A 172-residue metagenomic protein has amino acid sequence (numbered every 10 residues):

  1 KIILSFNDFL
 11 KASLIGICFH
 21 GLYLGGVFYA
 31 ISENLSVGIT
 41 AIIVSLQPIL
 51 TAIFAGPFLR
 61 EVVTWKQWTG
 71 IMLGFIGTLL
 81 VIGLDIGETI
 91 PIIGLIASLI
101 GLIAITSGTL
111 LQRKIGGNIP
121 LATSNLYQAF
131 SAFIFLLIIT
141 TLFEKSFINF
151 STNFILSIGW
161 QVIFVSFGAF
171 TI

Functional and structural regions predicted by a protein language model:
K1-F6, F75-I90, S131-I155: Membrane-interface helix-cap regions at the ends of transmembrane helices in multi-pass membrane proteins
K1-I2, I31, Q47-M72: C-terminal transmembrane-helix exit sites in multi-pass transporters
I2-V44, A52, L80, V162-I172: Specific transmembrane alpha-helical segments of multi-pass solute transporters/efflux pumps, especially DMT/EamA
F6-N7, A41-V44, R60-L80, E88-L95 (+1 more regions): Loop-to-transmembrane alpha-helix entry segments
L14, F54, V63-L84, L102-I103 (+1 more regions): Hydrophobic transmembrane alpha-helices of multi-pass small-molecule transport proteins
I15, I43-L46, K66-T69, I100 (+1 more regions): Hydrophobic core positions of alpha-helical segments in small-molecule transporters and transporter systems
A30-Q47, P91-I103, N153-S166: Structural signature of hydrophobic alpha-helical transmembrane segments
T51-A52, T89-E144, I158: Transmembrane alpha-helical segments that form core, pore/gating elements of small-molecule transporters/exporters
